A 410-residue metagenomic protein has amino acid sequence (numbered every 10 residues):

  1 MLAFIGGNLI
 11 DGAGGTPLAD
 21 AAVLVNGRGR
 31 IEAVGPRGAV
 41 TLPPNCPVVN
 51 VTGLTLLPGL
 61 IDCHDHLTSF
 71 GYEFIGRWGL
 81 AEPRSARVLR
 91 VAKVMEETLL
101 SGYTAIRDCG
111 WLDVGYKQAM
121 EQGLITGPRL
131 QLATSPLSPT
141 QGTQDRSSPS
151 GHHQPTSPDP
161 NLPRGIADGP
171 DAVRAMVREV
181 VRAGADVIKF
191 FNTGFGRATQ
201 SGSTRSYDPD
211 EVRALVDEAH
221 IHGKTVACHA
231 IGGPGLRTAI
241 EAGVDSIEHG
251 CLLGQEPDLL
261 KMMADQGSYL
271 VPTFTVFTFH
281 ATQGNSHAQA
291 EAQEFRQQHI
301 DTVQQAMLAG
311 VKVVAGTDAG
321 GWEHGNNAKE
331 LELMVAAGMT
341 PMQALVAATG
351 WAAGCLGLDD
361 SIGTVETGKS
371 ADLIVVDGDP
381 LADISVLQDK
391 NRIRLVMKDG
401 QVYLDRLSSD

Functional and structural regions predicted by a protein language model:
L2, L9, A13-L57: Histidine-rich, glycine-flanked metal-binding segment
L54-Q122, T140-R146, D210, E241-A242: Metal-associated gating/positioning segment near the N- to mid-region
G71-I75, Q144, T199-Q200, L236-G243 (+4 more regions): Histidine/acidic-residue-rich catalytic or RNA/ligand-binding cores of hydrolases and nuclease-related proteins
G76-L89, Q154-A175, T225-A227: Active-site mouth loops of central-metabolism enzymes
R90-Y116, G127-P136, A185-G196, T225 (+3 more regions): Divalent metal-dependent hydrolysis catalytic cores, especially in the metallo-beta-lactamase
A172-S246, G250-L270, A292-K312, D360: Histidine/acidic residue-rich metal-binding segments in metalloenzymes
I221, F295-D379: His/Asp/Glu-enriched, well-ordered alpha-helical/loop segment that forms or immediately abuts the divalent-metal
A348, G354, T367-D410: C-terminal cap of metal-dependent C-N hydrolases
